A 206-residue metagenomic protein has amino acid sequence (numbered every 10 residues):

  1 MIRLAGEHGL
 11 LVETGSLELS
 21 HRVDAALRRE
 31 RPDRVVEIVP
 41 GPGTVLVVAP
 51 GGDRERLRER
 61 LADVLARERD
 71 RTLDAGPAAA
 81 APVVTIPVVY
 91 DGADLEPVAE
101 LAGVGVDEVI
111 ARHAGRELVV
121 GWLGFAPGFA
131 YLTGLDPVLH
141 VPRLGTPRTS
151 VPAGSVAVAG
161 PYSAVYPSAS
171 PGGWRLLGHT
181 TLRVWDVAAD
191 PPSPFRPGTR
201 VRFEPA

Functional and structural regions predicted by a protein language model:
M1-A206: Conserved "landmark" site that anchors the functional core of diverse proteins
